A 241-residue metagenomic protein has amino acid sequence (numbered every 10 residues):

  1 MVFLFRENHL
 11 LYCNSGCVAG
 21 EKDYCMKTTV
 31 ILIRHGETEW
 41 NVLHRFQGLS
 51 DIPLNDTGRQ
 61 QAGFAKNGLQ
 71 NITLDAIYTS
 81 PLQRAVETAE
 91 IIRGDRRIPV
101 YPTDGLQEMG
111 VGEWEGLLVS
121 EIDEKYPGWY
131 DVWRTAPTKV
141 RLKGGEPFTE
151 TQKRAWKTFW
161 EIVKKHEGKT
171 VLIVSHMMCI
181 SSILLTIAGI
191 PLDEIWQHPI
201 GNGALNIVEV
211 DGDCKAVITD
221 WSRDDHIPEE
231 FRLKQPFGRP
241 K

Functional and structural regions predicted by a protein language model:
M1-L11: N-terminal amphipathic/hydrophobic targeting modules at extreme N-termini, encompassing cleavable Sec/SRP-type signal
Y12, D23-T29, G112-D123, K164 (+2 more regions): Acidic, low-complexity terminal tails and accessory targeting/binding regions of phosphate-metabolizing enzymes
I31, Y101-T103, T219: General small-molecule cofactor/ligand-binding pocket signal
I31-T88, R141-A155: Loop-to-helix element that buttresses phosphate recognition and phosphoryl-transfer chemistry
T38, C179-I180: Short active-site segment of divalent metal-dependent hydrolases/proteases that encodes the spacing between
G63-Y130: Phosphate-coordination/substrate-recognition cap region in phosphate-metabolizing enzymes
H176: Short basic (Lys/Arg) and small-residue
